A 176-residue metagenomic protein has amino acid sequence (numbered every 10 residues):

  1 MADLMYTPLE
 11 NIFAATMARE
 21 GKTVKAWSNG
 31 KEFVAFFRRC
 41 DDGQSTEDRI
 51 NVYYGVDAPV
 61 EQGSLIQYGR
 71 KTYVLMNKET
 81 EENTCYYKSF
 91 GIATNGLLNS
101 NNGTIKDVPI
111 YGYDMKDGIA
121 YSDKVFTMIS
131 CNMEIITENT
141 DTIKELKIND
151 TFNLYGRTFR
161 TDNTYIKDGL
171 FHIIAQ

Functional and structural regions predicted by a protein language model:
M1-A26, T94-G103: Active-site-proximal polar cores
V24-Q176: Short, conserved turn/kink motifs that form compact alpha/beta structural patches or helix kinks used as
